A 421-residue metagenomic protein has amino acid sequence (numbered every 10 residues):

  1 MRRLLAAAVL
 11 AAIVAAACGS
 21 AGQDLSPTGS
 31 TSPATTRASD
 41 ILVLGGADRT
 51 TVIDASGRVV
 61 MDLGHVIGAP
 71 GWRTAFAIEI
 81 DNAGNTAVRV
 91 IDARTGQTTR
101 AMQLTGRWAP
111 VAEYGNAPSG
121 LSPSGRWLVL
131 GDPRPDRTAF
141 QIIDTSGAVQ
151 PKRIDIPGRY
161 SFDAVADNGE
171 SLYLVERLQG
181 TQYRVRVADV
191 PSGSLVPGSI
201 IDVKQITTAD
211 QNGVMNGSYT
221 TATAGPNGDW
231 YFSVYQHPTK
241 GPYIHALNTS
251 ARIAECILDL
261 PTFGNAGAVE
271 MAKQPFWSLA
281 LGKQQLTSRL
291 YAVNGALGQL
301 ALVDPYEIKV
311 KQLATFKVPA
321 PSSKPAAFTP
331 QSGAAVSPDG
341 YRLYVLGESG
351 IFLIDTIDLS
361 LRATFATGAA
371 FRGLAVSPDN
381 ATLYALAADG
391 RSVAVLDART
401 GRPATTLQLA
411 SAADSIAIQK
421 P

Functional and structural regions predicted by a protein language model:
M1-A16: Sec-dependent bacterial lipoprotein signal peptides
C18-P421: Predominantly soluble domains enriched in secretory-pathway, periplasmic, or organellar proteins
